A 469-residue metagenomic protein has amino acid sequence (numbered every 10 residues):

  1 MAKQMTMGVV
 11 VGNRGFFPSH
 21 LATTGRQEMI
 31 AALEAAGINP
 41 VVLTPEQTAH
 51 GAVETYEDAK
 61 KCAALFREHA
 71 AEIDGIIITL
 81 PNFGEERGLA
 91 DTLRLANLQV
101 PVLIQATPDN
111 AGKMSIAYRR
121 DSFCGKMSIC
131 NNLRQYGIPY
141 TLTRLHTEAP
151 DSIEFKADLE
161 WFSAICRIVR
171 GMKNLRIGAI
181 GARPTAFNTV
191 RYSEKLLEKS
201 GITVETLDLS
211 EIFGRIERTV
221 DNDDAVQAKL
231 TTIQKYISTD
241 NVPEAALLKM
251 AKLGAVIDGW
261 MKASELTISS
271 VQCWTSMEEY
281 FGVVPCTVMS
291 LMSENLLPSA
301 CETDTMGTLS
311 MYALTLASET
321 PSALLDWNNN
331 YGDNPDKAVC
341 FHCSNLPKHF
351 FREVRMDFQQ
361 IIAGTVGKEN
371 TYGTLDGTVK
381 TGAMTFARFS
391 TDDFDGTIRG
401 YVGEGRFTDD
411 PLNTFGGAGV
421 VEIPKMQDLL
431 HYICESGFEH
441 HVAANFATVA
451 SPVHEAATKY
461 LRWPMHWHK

Functional and structural regions predicted by a protein language model:
M1-A36: N-terminal basic/disordered segments at the start of proteins
A2-M7, P40-V41, N110-A228, Q234-I237: Cap/lid and interdomain-hinge subdomains that line or gate substrate/regulatory clefts in soluble alpha/beta enzymes
Q27, V366-K469: Extended hydrophobic packing segments that form well-structured cores
A52-A71, E85, K249-V256: Glycine-rich, highly charged phosphate/nucleotide-binding loops
E72-N82, L103-Q105, L266-V271: Periplasmic-binding protein-like
D91-R119, M127-N132, S290-T303: Short, acidic/small-residue loops that bind anionic groups at enzyme active sites
A228-L230, K235-A317: Long, internal scaffold/assembly segments composed of regular secondary structure
L296-P411: C-terminal catalytic subdomain
